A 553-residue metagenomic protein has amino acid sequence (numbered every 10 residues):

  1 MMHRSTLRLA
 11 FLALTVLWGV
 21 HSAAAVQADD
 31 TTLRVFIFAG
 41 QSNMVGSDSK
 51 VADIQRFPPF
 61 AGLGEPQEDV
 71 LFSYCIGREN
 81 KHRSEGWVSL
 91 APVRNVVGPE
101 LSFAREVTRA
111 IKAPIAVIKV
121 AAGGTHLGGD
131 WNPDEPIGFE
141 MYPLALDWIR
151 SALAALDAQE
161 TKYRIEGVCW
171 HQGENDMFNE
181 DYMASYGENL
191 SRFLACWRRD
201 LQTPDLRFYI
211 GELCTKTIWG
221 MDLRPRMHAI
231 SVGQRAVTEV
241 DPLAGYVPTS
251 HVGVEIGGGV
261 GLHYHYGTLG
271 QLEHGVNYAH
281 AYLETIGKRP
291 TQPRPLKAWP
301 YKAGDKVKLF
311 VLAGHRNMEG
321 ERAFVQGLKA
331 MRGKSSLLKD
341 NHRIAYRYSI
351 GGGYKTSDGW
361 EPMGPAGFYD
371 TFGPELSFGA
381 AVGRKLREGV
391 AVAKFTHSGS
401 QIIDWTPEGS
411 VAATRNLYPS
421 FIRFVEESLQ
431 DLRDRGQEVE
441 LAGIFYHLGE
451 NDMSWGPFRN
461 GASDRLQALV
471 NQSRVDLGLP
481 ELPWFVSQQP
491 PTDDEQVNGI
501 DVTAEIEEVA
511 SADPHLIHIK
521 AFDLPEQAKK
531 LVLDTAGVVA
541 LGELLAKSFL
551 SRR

Functional and structural regions predicted by a protein language model:
M1-F11: Bacterial N-terminal signal peptides that target proteins for export
A10-V20: Bacterial N-terminal signal peptides
V26-R553: Cell-envelope and extracellular/periplasmic
